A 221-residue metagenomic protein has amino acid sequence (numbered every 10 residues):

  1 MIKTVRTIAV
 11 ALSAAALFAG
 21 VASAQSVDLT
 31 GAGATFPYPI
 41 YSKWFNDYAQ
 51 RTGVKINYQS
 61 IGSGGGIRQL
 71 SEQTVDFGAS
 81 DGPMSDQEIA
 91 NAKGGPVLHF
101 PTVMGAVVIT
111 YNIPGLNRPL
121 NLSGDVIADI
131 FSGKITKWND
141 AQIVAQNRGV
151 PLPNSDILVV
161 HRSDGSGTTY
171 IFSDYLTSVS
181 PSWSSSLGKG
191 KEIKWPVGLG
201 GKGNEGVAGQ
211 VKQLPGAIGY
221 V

Functional and structural regions predicted by a protein language model:
M1-V10: Bacterial N-terminal signal peptides that target proteins for export
L12-A15: Repetitive helical segments and hydrophobic/amphipathic motifs
F18-A24: Sec/Tat signal peptide C-region and signal peptidase I cleavage site
A24-V221: Flexible loop/hinge segments at secondary-structure junctions
